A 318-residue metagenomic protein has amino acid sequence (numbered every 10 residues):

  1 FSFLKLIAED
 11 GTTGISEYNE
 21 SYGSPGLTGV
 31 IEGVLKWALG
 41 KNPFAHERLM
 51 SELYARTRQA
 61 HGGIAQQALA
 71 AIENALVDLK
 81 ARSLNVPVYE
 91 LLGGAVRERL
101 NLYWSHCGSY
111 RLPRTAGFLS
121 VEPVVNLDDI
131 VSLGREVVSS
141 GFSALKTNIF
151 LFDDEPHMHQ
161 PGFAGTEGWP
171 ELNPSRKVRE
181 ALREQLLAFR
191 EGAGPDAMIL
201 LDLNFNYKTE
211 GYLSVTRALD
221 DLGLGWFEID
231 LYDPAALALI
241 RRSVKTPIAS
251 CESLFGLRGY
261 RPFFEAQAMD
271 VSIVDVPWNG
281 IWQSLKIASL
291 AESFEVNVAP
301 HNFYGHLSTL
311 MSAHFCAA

Functional and structural regions predicted by a protein language model:
S2-L6: Short beta-strand scaffold segments in enzyme catalytic cores
I7-L84: Metal- or metallocofactor-binding catalytic centers and their adjacent structured scaffolds across diverse enzyme
G11, V34, I72, N85 (+6 more regions): Conserved, mostly hydrophobic/aromatic
I15, S83, N101, E122 (+2 more regions): Ligand-binding pocket scaffold of soluble enzyme catalytic domains
V34, R48, R217, G223-W226 (+1 more regions): Shared catalytic-loop signature of beta/alpha-barrel
L53, V86-L100: N-terminal amphipathic alpha-helix/helix-capping segment at the start of soluble metabolic enzymes
A95, N101, G192-D202, R241-C251 (+1 more regions): Short beta-strand/loop segments at the ligand-binding rim of alpha/beta enzyme cores
R99, W104-A238: Metal-dependent enolase-superfamily TIM-barrel catalytic cores that perform enediolate-based chemistry
